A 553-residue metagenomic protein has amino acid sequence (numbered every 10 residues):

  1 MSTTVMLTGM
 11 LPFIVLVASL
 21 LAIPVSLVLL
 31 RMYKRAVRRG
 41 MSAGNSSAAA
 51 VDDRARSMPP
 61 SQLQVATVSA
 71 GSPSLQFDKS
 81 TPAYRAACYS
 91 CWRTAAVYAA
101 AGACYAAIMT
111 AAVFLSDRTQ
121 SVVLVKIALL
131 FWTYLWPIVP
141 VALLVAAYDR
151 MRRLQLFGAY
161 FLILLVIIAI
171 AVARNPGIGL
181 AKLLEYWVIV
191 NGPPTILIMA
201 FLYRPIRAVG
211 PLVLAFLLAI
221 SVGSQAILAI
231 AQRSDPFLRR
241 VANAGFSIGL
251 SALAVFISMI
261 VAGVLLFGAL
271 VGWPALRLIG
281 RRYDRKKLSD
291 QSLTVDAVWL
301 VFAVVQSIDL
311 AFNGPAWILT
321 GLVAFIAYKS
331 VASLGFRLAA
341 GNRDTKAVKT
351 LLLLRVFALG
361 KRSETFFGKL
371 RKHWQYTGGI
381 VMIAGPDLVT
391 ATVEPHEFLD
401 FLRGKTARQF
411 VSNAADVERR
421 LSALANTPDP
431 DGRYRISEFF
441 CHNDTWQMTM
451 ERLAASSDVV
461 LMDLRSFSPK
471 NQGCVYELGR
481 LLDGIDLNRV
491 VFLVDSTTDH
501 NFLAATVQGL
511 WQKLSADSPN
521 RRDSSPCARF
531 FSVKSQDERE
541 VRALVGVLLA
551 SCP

Functional and structural regions predicted by a protein language model:
M1-L270: Membrane-anchoring hydrophobic segments
L11, H500-P553: C-terminal interaction surface of TIR/SEFIR-family domains
V25-N45, V145-R152, Y203-A208, A275-K287 (+1 more regions): Transmembrane-cytosolic junction motif
S46-F77, D290-V304, F312-N426, R433: N-terminal topogenic membrane-targeting module
T119-L124, N175, L399-S457: Acidic/glycine-enriched connector segments
S456-F467: Short acidic catalytic loops
S466-R480: Conserved TIR/SEFIR loop-to-helix hotspot centered on a Trp-containing motif with a nearby acidic residue
G484-V490: A short helix->loop->beta-strand "cap" motif at the edges of active sites that frequently abuts
